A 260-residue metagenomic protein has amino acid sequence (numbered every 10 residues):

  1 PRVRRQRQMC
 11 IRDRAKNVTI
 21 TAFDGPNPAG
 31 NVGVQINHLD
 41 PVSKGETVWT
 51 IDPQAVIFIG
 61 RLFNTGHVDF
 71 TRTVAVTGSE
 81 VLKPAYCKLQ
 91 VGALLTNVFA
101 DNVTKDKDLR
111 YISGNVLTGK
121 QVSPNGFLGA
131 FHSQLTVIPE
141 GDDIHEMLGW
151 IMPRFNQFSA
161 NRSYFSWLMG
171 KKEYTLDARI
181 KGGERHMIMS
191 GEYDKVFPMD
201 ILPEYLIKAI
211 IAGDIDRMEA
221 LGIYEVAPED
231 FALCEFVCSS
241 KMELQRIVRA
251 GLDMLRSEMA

Functional and structural regions predicted by a protein language model:
P1-I11: Single conserved hydrophobic/aromatic residue that forms the stacking wall/gate of nucleotide- or nucleobase-binding
R7, V18, L109: Short, conserved active-site loop motifs that form the nucleotide-linked donor/cofactor pocket
R12-N17: Short, aromatic/basic amphipathic alpha-helical patches
T21-A260: Redox cofactor-anchoring modules in respiratory/redox and cofactor-processing assemblies
